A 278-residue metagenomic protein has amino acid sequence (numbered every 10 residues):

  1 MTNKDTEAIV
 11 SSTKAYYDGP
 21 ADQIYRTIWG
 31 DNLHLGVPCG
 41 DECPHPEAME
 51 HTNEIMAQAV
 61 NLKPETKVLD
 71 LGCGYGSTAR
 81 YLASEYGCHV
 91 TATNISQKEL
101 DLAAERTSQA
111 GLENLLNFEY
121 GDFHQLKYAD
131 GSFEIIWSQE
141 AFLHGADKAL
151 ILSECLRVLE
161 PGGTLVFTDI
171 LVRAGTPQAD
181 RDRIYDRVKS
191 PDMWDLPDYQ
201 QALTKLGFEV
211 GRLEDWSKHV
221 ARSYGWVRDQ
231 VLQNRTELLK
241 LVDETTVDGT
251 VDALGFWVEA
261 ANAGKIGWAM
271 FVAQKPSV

Functional and structural regions predicted by a protein language model:
M1-Y25: N-terminal auxiliary segments of SAM/dcSAM-dependent transferases
D31-C39, C43-P64: Conserved alpha-helix/loop element of class I SAM-dependent methyltransferases that forms part of the SAM/SAH-binding
K67-L69, T78-Q125: Class I SAM-dependent methyltransferase SAM/SAH-binding core
H124-I135: A short acidic, Gly/Pro-enriched loop at the edge of an enzyme's catalytic core that lines a small-molecule cofactor
A149-T164: A short glycine-rich, Lys/Arg-flanked "PGG" loop and its adjoining helix->strand segment in the class I
F167-P191: Short, glycine-/aromatic-enriched active-site segment of Class I SAM-dependent methyltransferases
P191-L213: Short alpha-helix
R212-V278: Conserved Class I S-adenosyl-L-methionine
